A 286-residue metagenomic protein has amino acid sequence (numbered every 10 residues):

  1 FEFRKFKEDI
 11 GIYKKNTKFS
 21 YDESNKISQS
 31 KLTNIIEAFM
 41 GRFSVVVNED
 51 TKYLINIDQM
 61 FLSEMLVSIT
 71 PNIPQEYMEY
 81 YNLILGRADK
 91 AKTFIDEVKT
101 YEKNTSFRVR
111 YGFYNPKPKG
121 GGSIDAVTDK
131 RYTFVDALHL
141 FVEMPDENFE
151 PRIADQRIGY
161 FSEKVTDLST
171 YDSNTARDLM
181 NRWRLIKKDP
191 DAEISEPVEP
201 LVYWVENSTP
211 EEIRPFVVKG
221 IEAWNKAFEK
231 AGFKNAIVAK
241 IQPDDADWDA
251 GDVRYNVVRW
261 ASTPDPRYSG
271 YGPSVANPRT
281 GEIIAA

Functional and structural regions predicted by a protein language model:
F1-T209, A227, A231, Q242-A286: Auxiliary tRNA-acceptor-end handling modules of aminoacyl-tRNA synthetases
S208-A236: Zn2+-dependent metallopeptidase catalytic core
A236-Q242: General small-molecule cofactor/ligand-binding pocket signal
